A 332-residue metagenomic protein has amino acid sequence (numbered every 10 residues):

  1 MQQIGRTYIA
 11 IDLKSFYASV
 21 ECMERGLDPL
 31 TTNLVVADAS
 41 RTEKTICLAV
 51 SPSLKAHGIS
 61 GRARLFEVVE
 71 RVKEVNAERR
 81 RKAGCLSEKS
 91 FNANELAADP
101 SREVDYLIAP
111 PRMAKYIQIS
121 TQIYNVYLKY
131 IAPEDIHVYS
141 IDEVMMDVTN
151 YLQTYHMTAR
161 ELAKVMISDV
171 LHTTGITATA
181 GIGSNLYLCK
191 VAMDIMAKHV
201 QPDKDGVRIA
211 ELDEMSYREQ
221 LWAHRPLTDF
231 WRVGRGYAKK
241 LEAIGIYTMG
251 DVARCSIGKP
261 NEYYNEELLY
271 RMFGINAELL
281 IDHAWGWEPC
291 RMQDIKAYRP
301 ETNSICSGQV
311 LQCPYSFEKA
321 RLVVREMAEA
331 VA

Functional and structural regions predicted by a protein language model:
M1-I141, M145, D282-W287: Residues that scaffold, gate, or flank divalent-cation-dependent active/transport sites
Q3, A10, D229, Y237-A332: DNA-contacting surface of Y-family translesion DNA polymerases
V20-C22, I46-A49, N150, S184 (+3 more regions): Short acidic, glycine/serine/threonine-rich loops at helix termini
E74-D105, A197-Y217, S256-M272: Charged, glycine/proline-rich intrinsically disordered loops and linkers
S140-V148, S184-C189, S256: Short, conserved phosphate-binding/catalytic loop or strand-edge motifs used in phosphoryl-/nucleotidyl-transfer
M145-I167, E242-G245, I257: Catalytic palm subdomain of template-directed nucleic-acid polymerases, centered on the conserved carboxylate motif
T158, L162, M166-T228: Long, highly charged, low-complexity intrinsically disordered interaction regions that mediate electrostatic DNA/RNA
